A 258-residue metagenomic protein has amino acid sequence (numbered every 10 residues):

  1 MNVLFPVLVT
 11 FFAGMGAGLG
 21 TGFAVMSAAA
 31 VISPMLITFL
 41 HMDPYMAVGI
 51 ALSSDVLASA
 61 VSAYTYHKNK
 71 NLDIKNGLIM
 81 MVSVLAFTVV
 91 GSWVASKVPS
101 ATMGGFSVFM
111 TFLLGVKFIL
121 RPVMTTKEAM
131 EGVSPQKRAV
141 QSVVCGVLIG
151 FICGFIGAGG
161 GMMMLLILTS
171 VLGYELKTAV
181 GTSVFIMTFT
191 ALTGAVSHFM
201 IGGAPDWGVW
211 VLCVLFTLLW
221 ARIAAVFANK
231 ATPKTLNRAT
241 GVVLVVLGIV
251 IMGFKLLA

Functional and structural regions predicted by a protein language model:
M1-L19, V31-F39, P44, T65-F151 (+2 more regions): Juxtamembrane transmembrane-helix boundary motif
A17, T21, A30-M35, S54-A58 (+2 more regions): Hydrophobic alpha-helical segments within and immediately flanking transmembrane helices of multi-pass membrane proteins
F23-I32, G157-I167: Transmembrane helix boundary and interhelical junction motifs in multipass membrane proteins
M42-I50, K75-N76, G173-V184: Membrane-interface alpha-helices at helix entry/exit sites of multi-pass transporters
I50-T65: Transmembrane alpha-helices of multi-pass small-molecule transport proteins
A51-D55, S183-M187, V209-W210, V214: Short hydrophobic/aromatic, small-residue-rich stretches within specific transmembrane helices of secondary active
T126-K127, A158-M163, Y174-T178: Short, structured loop/turn "capping" segments at alpha-beta junctions
F151, F155, G159, T188-V196: Hydrophobic alpha-helical segments of membrane proteins
